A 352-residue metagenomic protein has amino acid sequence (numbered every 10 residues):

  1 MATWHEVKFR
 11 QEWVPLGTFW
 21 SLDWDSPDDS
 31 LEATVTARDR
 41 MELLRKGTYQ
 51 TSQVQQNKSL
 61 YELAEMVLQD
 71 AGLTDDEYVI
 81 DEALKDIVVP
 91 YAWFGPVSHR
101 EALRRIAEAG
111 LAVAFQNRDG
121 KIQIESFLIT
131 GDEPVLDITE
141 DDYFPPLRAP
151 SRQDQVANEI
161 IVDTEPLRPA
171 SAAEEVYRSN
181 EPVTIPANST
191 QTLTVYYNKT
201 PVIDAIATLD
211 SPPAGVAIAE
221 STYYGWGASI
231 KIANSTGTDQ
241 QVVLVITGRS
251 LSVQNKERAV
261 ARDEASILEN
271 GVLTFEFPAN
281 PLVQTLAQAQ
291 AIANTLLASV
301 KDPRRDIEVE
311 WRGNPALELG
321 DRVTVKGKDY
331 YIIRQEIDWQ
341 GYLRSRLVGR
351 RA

Functional and structural regions predicted by a protein language model:
M1-D76, S171-A172, N180, Y224-S229 (+3 more regions): Surface-exposed cap/loop segments at beta↔alpha junctions
M1-K8, V202-A207, R312-V325: Short coil-to-beta transition motif at edge beta-strands of beta-rich domains
E12-L16, W20-L44, V79-I161, E165-P169 (+1 more regions): Short beta-strand-centered interaction patches in the first periplasmic/extracellular domains of large envelope
V35-T36, P212-Q288, E308-A352: Acidic, low-complexity/disordered segments
A71, G110, L297-V300: Sec/Tat-exported extracytoplasmic proteins
E140-D141, A170-T192: Solvent-exposed, conformationally flexible loop/turn segments
N188-A217: Extended low-complexity, serine/threonine- and proline-enriched intrinsically disordered segments
Q288-R304: Short, basic/aromatic beta-hairpin or loop at an interaction surface
